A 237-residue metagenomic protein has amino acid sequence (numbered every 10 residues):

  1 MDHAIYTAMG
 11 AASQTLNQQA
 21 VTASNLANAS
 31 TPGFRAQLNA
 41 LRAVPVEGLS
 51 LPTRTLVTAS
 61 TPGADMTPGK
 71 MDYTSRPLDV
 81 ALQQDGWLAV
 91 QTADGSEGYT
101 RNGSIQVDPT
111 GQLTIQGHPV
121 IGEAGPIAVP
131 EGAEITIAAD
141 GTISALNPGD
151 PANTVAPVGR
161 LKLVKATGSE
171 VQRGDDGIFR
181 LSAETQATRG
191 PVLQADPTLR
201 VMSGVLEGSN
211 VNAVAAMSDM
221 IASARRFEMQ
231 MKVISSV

Functional and structural regions predicted by a protein language model:
M1-V237: Amphipathic alpha-helical polymerization modules
